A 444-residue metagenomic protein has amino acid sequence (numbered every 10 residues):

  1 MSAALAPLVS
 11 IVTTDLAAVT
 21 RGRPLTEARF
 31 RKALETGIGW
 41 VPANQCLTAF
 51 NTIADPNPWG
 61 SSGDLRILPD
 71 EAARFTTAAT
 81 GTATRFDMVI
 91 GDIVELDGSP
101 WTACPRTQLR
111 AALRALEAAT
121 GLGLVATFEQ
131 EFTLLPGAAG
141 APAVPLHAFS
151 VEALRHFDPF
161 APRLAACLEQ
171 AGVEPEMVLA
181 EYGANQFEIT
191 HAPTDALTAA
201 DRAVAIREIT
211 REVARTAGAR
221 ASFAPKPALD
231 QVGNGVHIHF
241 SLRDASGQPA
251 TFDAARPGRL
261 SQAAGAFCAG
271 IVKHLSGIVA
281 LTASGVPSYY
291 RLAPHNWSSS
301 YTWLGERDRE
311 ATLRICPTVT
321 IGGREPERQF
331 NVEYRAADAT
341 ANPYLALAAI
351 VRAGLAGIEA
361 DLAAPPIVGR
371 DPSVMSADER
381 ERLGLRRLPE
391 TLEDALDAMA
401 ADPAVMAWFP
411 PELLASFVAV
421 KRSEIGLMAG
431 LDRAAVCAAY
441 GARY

Functional and structural regions predicted by a protein language model:
M1-A180, A199-R202, L345, L383-Y444: ATP/Mg2+-dependent ligation/transfer catalytic cores
S10-V12, P24, I90, T133 (+8 more regions): Structured core elements
V19, A118-G121, A196, A200 (+4 more regions): Secondary-structure transition/capping motifs at alpha-helix termini and the adjoining loop/turn into the next element
V125-P136, A171-H191, A221-I238, I278-V286: Core alpha/beta catalytic barrel or barrel-like domain that forms the active/cofactor pocket in diverse metabolic
G140-V151, A184-A199, A228-G233, G247-F252: Active-site-proximal beta-alpha loop/turn segments in soluble metabolic enzymes
F149-F157, T198-A214, L242-L275: Helical (often loop-to-helix) elements that flank the catalytic cores of nucleotide-handling enzymes
A161-A165, E169-P175, I189-A196, R207 (+2 more regions): Accessory "access/gating" subregions that flank catalytic or transport cores
A219-R220, A245-Y444: Catalytic-core signal marking the mid-to-C-terminal active-site face
